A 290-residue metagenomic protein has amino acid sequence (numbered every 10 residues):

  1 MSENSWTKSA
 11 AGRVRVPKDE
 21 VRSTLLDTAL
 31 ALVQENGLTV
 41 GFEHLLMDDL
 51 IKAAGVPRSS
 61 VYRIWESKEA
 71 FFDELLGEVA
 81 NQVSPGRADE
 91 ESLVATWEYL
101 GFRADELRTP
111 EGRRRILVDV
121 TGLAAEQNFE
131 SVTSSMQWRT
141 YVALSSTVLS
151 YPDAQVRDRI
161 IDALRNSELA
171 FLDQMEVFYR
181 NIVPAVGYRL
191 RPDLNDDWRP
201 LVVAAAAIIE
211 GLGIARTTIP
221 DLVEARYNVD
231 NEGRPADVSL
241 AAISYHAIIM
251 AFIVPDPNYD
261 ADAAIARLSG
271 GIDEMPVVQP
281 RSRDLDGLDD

Functional and structural regions predicted by a protein language model:
M1-E20: Basic, amphipathic alpha-helix used for nucleic-acid engagement in HTH/winged-helix/SANT-Myb modules and analogous
S2-S5, D173-R189, R199-D290: C-terminal peripheral helix-coil segments that are non-catalytic and often amphipathic
D19-D48, K52-V56, E69, G77-V79: Short, amphipathic alpha-helix enriched in basic
S60: Residues in the helix-turn-helix
S67-L75, Q82-E90: Short amphipathic alpha-helical segment with a characteristic S/N-K-E followed by hydrophobic residues
G86-A104: Intrinsically disordered, low-complexity basic tails/linkers immediately adjacent to helix-turn-helix/homeobox/MYB/SANT
D105-E111, P192: Extended charged low-complexity segments that act as oligomerization/scaffolding linkers
R114-L123, Q127-S131, M136-Y188, P200: Amphipathic alpha-helical packing segments from all-alpha helical-bundle domains
